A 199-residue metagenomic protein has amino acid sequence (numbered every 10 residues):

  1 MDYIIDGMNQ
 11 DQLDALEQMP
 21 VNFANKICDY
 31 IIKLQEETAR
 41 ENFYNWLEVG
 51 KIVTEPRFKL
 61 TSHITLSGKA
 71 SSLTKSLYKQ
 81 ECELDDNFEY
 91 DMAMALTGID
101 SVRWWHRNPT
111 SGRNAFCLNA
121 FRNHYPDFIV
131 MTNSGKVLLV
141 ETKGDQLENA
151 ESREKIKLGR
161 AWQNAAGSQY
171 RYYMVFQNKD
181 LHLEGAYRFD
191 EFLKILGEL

Functional and structural regions predicted by a protein language model:
M1-H124, M131-K136, K143-L199: Intrinsically disordered, low-complexity, repeat-rich regions that form long N- or C-terminal tails or large
